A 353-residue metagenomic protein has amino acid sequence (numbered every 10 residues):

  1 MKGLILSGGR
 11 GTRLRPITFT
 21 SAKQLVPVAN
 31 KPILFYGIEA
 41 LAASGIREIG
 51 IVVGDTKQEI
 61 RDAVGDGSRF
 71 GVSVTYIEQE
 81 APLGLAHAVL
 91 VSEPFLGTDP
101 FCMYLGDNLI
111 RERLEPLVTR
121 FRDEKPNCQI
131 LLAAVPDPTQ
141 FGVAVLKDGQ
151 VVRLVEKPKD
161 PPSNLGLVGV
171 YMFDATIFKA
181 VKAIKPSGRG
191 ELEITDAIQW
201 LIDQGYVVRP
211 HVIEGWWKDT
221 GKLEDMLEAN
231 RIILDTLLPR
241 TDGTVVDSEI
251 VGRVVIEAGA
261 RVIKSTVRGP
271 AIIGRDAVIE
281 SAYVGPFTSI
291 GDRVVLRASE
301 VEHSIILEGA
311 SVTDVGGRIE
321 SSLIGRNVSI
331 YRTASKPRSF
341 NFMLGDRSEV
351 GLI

Functional and structural regions predicted by a protein language model:
K2-I5, R13-P16, V26-P27, K31-L105 (+5 more regions): Conserved N-terminal catalytic core of the sugar/cofactor nucleotidyltransferase
G9, D107, A134, K222: Active-site glycine-centered loops adjacent to acidic/histidine catalytic or metal-binding residues that shape
L25, A144-L146, P210: A structural signal for short hydrophobic beta-strand segments in well-ordered beta-sheet cores
G50-G54, L131-L132, L323: Short internal beta-strands
G65-G71, V145-L146, L201-I202: Short, conserved catalytic or adaptor-binding loops enriched in Gly and charged residues
I77-Q79, L131, H211-I213: Conserved beta-strand termini and adjacent loop/short-helix elements that scaffold enzyme active sites in alpha/beta
I110-K185: Conserved core of the sugar-phosphate nucleotidyltransferase
T176, A183-I353: Left-handed beta-helix
